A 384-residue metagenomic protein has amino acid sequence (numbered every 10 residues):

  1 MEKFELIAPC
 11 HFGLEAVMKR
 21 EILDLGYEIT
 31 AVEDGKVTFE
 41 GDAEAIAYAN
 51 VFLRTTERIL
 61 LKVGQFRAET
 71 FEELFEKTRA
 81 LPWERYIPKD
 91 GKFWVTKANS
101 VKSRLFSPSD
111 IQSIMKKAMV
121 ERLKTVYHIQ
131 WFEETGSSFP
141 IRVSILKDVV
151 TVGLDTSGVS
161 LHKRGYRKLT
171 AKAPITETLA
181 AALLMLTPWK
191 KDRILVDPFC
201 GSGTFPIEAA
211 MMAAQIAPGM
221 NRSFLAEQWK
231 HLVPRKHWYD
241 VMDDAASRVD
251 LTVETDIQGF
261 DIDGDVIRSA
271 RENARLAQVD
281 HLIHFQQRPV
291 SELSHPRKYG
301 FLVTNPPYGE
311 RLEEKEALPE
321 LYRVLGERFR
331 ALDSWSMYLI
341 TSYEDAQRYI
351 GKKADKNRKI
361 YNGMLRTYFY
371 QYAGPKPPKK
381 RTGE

Functional and structural regions predicted by a protein language model:
E2-S137: Non-catalytic nucleic-acid substrate-recognition regions in nucleic-acid-modifying enzymes
E44-V51, V159-H162, P378-K380: Short, charged/polar, Gly/Pro-enriched secondary-structure boundary elements
T96-A98, S144-L186: Class I S-adenosyl-L-methionine
S100-S103, S160, P307-R311: A short, flexible beta-alpha/helix-coil linker loop
I175-H295, E310-R311, K315-A317: Conserved S-adenosyl-L-methionine
P289-E384: C-terminal catalytic and target-recognition region of SAM-dependent MTase-like enzymes, primarily methyltransferases
